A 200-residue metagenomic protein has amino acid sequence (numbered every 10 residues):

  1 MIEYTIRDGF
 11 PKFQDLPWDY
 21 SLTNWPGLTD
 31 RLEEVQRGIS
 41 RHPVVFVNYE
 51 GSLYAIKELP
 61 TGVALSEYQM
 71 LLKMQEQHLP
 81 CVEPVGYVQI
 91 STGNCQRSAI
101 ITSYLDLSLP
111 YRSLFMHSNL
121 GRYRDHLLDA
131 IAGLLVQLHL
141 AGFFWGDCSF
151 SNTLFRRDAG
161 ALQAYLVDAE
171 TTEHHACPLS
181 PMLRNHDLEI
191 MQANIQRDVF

Functional and structural regions predicted by a protein language model:
M1-D19: N-terminal presequences and immediately downstream first alpha-helices
F13-D125, D129-G146: Conserved ATP-binding subdomain of kinase catalytic cores across diverse folds
L59, D158, P178: Surface loops and adjacent helix of pleckstrin homology
R97-I100, S151, L162: Generic beta-strand structural signal
D106, A159, E170: Short, flexible active-site-adjacent loop segments at beta-strand->alpha-helix junctions, enriched in small/polar
C148-F155: Hydrophobic residue at the +6 position relative to the catalytic HRD Asp in the kinase catalytic loop
F155-A161: Activation-loop N-terminal segment of eukaryotic-like protein kinases
L162-F200: C-lobe/activation-segment region of protein kinase-like
